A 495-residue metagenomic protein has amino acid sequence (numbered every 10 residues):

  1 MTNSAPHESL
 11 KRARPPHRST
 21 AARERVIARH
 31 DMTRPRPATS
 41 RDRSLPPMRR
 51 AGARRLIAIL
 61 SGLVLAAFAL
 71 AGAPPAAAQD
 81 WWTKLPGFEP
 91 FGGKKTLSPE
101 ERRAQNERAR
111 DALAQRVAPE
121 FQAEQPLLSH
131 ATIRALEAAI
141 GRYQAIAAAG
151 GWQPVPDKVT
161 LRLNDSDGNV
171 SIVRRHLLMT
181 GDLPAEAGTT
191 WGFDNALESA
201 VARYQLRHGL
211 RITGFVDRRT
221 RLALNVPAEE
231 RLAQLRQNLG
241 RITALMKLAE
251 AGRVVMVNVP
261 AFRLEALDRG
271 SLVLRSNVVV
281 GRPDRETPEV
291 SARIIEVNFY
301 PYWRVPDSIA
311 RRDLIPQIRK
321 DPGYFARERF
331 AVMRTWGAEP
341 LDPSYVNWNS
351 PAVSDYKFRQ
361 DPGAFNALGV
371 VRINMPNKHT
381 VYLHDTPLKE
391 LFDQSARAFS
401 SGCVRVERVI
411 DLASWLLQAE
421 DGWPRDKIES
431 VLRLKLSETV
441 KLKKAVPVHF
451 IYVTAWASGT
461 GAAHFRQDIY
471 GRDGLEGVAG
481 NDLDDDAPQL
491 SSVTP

Functional and structural regions predicted by a protein language model:
M1-A53: N-terminal secretory signal peptides that target proteins for export/translocation
T2-N3, P75, T494-P495: Short, intrinsically disordered, low-complexity terminal/loop segments
T39-S40, R49-R50, L60, L70-A71 (+2 more regions): Intrinsically disordered, low-complexity segments enriched in small/polar residues
R54-R55, R405: Basic side chains
R55-A66: Sec-dependent N-terminal signal peptides
A66-P75: C-terminal segment of classical bacterial N-terminal signal peptides
Q79-P184, T189-R211, R218-P495: Well-ordered beta-sheet/strand-loop patches within structured domains
